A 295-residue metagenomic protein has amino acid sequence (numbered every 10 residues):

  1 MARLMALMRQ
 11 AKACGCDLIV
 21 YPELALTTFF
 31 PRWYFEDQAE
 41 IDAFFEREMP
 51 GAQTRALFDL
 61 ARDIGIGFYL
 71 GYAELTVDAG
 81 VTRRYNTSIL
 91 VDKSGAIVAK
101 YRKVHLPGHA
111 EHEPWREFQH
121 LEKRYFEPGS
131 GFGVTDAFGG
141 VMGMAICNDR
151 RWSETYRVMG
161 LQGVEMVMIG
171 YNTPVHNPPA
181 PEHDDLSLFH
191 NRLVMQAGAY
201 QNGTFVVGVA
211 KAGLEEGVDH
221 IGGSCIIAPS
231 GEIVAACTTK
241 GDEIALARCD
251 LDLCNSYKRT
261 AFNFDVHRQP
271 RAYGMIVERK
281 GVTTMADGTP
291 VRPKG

Functional and structural regions predicted by a protein language model:
M1-M8, W152-R157: Short, acidic/polar
R3-L18, A52-D63: A short, N-terminal amphipathic alpha-helix
G15-T28, M159: A structural preference for short, pocket-lining loop segments at secondary-structure junctions
A25-D42, A79-R84: Metal-dependent catalytic neighborhoods of phosphoester/phosphodiester hydrolases
E46, D59, T76-P179, H183-L193 (+1 more regions): Active-site catalytic loop in hydrolytic enzyme cores
E46-Y69, V141, I146-A245: CN hydrolase (nitrilase-like) catalytic-core segments centered on the catalytic cysteine and neighboring Lys/Glu
L70-Y72, T87-L90, G133, S224-I226 (+1 more regions): Short beta-strand scaffold segments in enzyme catalytic cores
N255-G295: A short C-terminal boundary segment appended to hydrolase-like catalytic domains
